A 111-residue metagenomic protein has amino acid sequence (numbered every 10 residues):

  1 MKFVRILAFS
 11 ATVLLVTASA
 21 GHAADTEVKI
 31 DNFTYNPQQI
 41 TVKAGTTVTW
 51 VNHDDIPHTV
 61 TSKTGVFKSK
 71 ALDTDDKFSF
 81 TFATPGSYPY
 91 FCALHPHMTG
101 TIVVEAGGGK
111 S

Functional and structural regions predicted by a protein language model:
K2-L14, S19-S111: Extracytoplasmic copper-binding redox domains, predominantly the cupredoxin/blue-copper superfamily
